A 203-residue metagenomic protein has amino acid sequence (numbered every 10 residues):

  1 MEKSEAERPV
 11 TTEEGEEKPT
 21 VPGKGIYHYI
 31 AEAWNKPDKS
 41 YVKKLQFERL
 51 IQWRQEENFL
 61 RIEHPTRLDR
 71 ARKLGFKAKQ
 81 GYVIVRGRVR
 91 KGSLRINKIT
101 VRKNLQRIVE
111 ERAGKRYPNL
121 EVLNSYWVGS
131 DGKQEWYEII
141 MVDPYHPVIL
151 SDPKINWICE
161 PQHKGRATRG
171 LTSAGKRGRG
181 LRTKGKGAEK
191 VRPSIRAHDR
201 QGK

Functional and structural regions predicted by a protein language model:
M1-Q80, L94-K203: Low-complexity, rRNA-contacting terminal tracts
I84-G87: RNA pseudouridine synthases
R90-K91: Polyanion/phosphate-binding surface patch
